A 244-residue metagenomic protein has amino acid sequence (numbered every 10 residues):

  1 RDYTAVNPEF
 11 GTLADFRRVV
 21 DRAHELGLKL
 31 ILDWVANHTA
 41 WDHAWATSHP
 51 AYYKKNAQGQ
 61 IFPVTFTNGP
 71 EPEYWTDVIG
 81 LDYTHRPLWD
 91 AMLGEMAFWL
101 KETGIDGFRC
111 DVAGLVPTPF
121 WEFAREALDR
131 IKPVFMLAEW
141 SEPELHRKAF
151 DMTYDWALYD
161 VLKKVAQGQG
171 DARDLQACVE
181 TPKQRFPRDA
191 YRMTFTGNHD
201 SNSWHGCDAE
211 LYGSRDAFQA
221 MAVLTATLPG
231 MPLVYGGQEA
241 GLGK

Functional and structural regions predicted by a protein language model:
R1-L13, Y74-D90, D106-L115, Y159-G170 (+1 more regions): The substrate-binding groove and active-site-proximal loops of carbohydrate-active enzymes, especially glycoside
R1-T103, A124-R130: Substrate-binding/active-site clefts of carbohydrate-active enzymes
H24, G94-A97, K101, D111-R192 (+2 more regions): Active-site-proximal helices and loops of the catalytic beta/alpha 8
L30-L32, F108, M136-A138, Y154 (+2 more regions): Hydrophobic faces of well-ordered beta-strands that scaffold small-molecule active sites in alpha/beta enzyme cores
T39, H43-A44, P117, L145 (+1 more regions): Conserved protein kinase catalytic core
A149-D151, M193-Y212, A220-K244: Aromatic/acidic polysaccharide-binding cleft in carbohydrate-active enzymes
